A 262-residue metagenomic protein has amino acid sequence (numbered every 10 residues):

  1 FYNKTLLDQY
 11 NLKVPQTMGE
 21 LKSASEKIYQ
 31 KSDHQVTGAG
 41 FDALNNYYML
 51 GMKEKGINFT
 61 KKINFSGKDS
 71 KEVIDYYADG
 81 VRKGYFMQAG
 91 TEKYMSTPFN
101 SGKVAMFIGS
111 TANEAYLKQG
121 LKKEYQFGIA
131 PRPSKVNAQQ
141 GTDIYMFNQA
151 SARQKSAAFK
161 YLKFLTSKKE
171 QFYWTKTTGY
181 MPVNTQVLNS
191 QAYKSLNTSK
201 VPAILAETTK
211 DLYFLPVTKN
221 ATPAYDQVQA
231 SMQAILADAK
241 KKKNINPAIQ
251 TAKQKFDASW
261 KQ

Functional and structural regions predicted by a protein language model:
F1-V14, G40-T60, Q139-F147, A224-A234: Periplasmic solute-binding protein
Y10, K83, G120-M181, D238: Extracytoplasmic/periplasmic substrate-recognition and gating elements
M18-S23, M87-S101: Short helix-initiation/N-cap motifs at beta->coil->alpha
L21, I28, M52-K53, T97-G102 (+1 more regions): Hydrophobic residues within well-ordered alpha-helices
A24-Y29, K62-A89: Glycine-centered hinge/linker elements that transmit conformational signals in sensory and ligand-binding systems
A105-S110, G128: Paired acidic/hydrophobic, glycine-rich loop segments that form the ligand-binding mouth/hinge of periplasmic-binding
S110-E124: A ligand-binding cleft/hinge motif common to bilobed small-molecule-binding domains
K123, K176-A230, A234, K261: Long, aromatic- and glycine/proline-rich binding clefts that accommodate carbohydrate-like moieties
